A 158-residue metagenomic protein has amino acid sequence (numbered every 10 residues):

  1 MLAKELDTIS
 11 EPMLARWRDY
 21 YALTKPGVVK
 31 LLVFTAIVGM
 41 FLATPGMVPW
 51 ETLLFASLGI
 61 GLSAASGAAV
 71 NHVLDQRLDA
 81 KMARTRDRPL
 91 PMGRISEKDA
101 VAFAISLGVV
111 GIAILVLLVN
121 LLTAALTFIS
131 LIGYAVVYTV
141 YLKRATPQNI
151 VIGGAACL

Functional and structural regions predicted by a protein language model:
M1-G27, L31-I37: N-terminal, positively charged, Ser/Thr/Ala/Gly-biased leader segments that form transit/presequence-like amphipathic
L2-A15, L74-I95: Cytosolic, membrane-interface loops and tails of multi-pass inner-membrane proteins
W17-V28, P89-A100, V137-A156: Interhelical loop and helix-boundary elements at the membrane-water interface of polytopic inner-membrane proteins
L31, E51-G59, D99-F103, L122-L126 (+2 more regions): Alpha-helical transmembrane segments of integral membrane proteins
L32-F34, I105-V110, G153-L158: Core segments of transmembrane alpha-helices that mediate helix-helix packing or line hydrophobic substrate/ligand
F34-V38, L42-Q76, R84, A125 (+1 more regions): Membrane-embedded alpha-helical segments that form the functional core of polytopic membrane enzymes, especially those
I37-F41, S57, V109-V116, A135-V140 (+1 more regions): Alpha-helical transmembrane segments of multipass membrane proteins
Q76, R84-A125: Multi-pass membrane catalytic core of lipid/isoprenoid biosynthesis enzymes
